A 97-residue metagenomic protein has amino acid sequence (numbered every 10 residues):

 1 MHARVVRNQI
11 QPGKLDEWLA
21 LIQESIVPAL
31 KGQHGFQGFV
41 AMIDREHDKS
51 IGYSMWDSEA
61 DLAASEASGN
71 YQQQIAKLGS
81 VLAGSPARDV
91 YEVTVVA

Functional and structural regions predicted by a protein language model:
M1-Y53, D57-G69, S80-A97: Short S/T/G/P-rich N-terminal loop/turn motif that feeds into the first structured element of a domain
Q72-Q74: A common structural junction motif
